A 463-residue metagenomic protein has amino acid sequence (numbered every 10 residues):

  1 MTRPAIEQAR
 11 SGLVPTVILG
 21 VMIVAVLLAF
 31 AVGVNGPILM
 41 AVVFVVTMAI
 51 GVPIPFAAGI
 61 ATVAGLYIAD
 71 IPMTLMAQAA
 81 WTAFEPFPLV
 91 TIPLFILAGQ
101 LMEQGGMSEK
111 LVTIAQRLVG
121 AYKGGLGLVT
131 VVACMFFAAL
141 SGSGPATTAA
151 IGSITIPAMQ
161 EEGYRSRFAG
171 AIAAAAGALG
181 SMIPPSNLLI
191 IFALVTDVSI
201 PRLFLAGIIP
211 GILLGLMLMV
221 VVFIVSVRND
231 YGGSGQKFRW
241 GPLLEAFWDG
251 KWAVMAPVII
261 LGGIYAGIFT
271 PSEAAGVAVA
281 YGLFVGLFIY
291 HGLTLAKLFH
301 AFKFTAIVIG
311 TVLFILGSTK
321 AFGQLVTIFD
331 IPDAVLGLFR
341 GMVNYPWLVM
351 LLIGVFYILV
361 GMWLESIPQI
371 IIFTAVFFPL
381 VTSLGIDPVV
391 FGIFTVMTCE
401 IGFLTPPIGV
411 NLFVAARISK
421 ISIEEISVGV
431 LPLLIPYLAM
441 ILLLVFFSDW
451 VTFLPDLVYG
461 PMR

Functional and structural regions predicted by a protein language model:
M1-R463: Alpha-helical transmembrane segments of multi-pass membrane transport proteins
